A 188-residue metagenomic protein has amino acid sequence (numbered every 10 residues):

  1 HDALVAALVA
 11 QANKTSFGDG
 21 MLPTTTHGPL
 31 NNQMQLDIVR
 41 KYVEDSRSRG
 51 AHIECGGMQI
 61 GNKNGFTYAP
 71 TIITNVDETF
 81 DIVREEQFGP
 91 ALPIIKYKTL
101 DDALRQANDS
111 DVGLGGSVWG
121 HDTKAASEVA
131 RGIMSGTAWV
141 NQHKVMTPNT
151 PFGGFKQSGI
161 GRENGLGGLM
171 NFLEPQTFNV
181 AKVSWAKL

Functional and structural regions predicted by a protein language model:
N13-G20, V43, I60, T67-L188: Conserved C-terminal structural/oligomerization subdomain of aldehyde/semialdehyde dehydrogenase
P29-R40: Short beta-strand to alpha-helix junction loop
I53-G56: A short linear hydrophobic-aromatic micro-motif
